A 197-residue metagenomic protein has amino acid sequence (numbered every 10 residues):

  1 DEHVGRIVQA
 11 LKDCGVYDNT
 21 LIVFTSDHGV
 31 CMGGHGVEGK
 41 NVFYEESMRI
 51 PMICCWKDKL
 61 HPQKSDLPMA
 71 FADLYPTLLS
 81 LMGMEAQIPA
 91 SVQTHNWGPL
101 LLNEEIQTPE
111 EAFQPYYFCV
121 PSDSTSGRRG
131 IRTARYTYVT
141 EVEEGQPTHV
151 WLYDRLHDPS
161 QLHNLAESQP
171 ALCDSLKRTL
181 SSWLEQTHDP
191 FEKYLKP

Functional and structural regions predicted by a protein language model:
E2-I7: Active-site neighborhood of glycoside hydrolase catalytic domains
Q9-Q63, L67-A70: Histidine-centered active-site microenvironments of extracellular/periplasmic hydrolases and transferases
H28-G34, L60, A72-Y75, L79-Y153 (+2 more regions): C-terminal cap/loop subdomain of S1 sulfatases and analogous C-terminal strand-loop tails that border
G39, K59-M69, M82-I88, Q161-S168: Active-site rim elements
D158: Intrinsically disordered, low-complexity polar regions and short flexible loop motifs
A171-C173: C-terminal structured subdomain/cap of oxidoreductase catalytic cores
